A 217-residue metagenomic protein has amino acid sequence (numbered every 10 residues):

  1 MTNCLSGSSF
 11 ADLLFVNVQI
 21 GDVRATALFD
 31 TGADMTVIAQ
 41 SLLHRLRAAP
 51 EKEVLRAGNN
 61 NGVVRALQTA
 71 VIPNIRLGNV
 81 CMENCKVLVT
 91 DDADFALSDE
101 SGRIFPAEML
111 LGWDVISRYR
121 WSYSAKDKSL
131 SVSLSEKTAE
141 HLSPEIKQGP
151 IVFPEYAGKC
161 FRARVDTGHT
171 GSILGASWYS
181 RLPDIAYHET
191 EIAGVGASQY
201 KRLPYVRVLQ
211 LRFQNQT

Functional and structural regions predicted by a protein language model:
M1-T217: Pepsin/retropepsin-fold aspartyl endopeptidases
